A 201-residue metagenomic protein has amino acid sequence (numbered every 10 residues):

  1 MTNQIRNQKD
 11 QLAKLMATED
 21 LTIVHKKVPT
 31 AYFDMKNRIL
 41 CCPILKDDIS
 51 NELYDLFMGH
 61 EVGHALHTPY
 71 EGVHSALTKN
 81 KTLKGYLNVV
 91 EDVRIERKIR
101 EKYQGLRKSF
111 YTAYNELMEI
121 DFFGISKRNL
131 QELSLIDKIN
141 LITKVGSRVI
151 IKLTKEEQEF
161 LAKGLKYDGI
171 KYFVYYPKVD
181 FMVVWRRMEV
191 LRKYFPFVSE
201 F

Functional and structural regions predicted by a protein language model:
M1-F201: Short, functionally important secondary-structure microenvironments
